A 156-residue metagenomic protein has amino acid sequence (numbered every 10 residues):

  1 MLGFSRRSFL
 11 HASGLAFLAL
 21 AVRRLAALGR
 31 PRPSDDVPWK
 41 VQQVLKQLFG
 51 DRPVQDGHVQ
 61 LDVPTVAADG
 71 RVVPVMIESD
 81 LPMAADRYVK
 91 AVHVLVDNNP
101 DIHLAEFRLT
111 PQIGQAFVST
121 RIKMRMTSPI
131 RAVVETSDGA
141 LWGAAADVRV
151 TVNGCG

Functional and structural regions predicted by a protein language model:
M1-L20: N-terminal secretory signal peptides and thylakoid transit peptides that target proteins across membranes
L20-V59: C-terminal segment of N-terminal export signals and the immediately downstream linker at the start of the mature
P74-P82: Short edge beta-strand/loop segments characteristic of extracellular beta-sandwich folds
P100-K123: An anionic, turn-rich surface loop/hairpin at beta-sheet edges that serves as a generic interaction/coordination patch
R125-P129: Extracellular Ig-like/FN3 beta-sandwich strand-entry sites
S137-G143: Short acidic/polar inter-strand loop motif in beta-rich domains
D147-N153: Short beta-strand edge segments in extracellular beta-sheet folds
